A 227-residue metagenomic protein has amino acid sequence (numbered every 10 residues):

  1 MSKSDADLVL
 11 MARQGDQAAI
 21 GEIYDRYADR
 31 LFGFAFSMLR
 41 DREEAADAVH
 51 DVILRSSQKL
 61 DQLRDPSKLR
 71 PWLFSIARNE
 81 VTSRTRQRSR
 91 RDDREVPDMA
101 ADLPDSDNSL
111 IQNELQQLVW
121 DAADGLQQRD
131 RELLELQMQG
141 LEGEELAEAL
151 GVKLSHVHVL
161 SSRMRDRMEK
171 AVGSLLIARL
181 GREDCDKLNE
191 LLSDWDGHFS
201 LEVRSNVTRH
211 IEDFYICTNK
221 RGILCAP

Functional and structural regions predicted by a protein language model:
K3, R13-E22, F32-D51, D61-R64 (+1 more regions): Short, charged helix-capping/linker segments at alpha-helix termini
L8-M11, L118-L126, W195-H198: Short amphipathic alpha-helical boundary/capping segments
Y24, L126-E142, R204-V207: Short amphipathic alpha helix immediately N-terminal
S37, Q58-D65, F74-V96, D105 (+2 more regions): Arg/Lys-rich amphipathic alpha helix in sigma70-family domain 2
V52, I76, L133-L134, L146-A147 (+1 more regions): Hydrophobic positions on the alpha-helical face of helix-turn-helix-like DNA-binding modules
N113, A123-R131, C185-D186, S200-L201: Short helix-coil-helix linker/hinge
L136-H156, L191: Helix-turn-helix DNA-binding module
R179-H210: Short, amphipathic alpha-helical interaction patch
